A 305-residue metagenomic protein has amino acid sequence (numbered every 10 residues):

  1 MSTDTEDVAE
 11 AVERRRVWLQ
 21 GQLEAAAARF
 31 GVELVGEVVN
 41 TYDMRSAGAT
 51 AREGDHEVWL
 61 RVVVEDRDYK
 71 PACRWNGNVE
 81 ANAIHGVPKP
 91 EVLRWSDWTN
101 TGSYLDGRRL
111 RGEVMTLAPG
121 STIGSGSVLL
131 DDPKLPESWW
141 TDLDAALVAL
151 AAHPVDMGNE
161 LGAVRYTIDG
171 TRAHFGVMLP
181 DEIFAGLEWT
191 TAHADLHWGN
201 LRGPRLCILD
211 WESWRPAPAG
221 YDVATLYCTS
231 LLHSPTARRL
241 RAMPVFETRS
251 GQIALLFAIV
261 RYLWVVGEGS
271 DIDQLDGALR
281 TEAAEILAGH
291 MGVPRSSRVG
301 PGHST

Functional and structural regions predicted by a protein language model:
T3-E13, W264-T305: ATP/Mg2+ or Mg2+-diphosphate-binding catalytic cores that bind nucleotide phosphates or diphosphates via glycine-rich
E10-D55, V64: ATP-binding glycine-rich phosphate-binding loop
R15-A27, H56-V114, L130-T141, A145-A146: A conserved alpha-helical element in kinase catalytic cores
S46-R52, V177-Y221: Active-site acidic catalytic loop and adjacent metal/ATP-binding pocket of ATP-dependent phosphoryl transfer enzymes
V64-D68, P119, S213: Short beta-strand-loop-alpha-helix junction that forms the active-site gateway of nucleic-acid-processing nucleases
I84-K89, V114-A163, A194, I286-M291: Conserved kinase catalytic-core helix
L129-T141, D156-T190, H233, R238-R239: ATP-dependent phospho-/nucleotidyl transfer catalytic cores
D222-E247, L255-Q274: Active-site activation/catalytic loop segments of kinase-like enzymes and analogous catalytic loops in related
